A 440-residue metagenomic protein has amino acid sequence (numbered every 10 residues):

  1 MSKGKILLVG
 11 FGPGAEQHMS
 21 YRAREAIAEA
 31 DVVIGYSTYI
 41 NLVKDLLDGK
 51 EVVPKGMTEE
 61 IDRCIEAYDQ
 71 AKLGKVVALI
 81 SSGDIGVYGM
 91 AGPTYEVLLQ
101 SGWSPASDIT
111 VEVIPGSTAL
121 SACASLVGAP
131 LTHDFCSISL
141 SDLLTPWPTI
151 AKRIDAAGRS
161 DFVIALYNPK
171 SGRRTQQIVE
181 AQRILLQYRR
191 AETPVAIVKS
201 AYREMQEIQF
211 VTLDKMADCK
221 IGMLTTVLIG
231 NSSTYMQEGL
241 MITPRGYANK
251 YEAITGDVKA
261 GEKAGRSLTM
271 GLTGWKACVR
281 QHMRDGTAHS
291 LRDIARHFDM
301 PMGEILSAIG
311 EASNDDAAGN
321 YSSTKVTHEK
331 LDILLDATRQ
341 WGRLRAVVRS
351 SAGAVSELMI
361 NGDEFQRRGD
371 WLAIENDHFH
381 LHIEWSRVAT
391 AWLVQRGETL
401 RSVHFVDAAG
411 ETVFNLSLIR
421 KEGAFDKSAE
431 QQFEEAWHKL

Functional and structural regions predicted by a protein language model:
M1-K3, E25-A26, Q70, W103-A106 (+5 more regions): Solvent-exposed alpha-helices and their adjacent loops that cap or buttress functional pockets in soluble metabolic
M1-V111, A217, K259-A260: Class I S-adenosyl-L-methionine
I6-L8, R159-L268: A contiguous loop/helix-start segment that scaffolds small-molecule binding in enzyme catalytic cores
A15, G83-Y88, S117-A119, S171-R174 (+1 more regions): Gly/Ser/Thr-rich loops at beta-strand to alpha-helix junctions that form or flank small-molecule/cofactor-binding
K75-S81, A129-L140, G158-F162, D214-M223: A polyampholytic, Gly/Pro-enriched intrinsically disordered region
M90-S160: Class I SAM-dependent methyltransferase SAM-binding "motif I" and its flanking Rossmann-like core
K220, T255-L440: Eukaryotic intrinsically disordered, low-complexity regulatory linkers and tails enriched in Ser/Thr/Pro
